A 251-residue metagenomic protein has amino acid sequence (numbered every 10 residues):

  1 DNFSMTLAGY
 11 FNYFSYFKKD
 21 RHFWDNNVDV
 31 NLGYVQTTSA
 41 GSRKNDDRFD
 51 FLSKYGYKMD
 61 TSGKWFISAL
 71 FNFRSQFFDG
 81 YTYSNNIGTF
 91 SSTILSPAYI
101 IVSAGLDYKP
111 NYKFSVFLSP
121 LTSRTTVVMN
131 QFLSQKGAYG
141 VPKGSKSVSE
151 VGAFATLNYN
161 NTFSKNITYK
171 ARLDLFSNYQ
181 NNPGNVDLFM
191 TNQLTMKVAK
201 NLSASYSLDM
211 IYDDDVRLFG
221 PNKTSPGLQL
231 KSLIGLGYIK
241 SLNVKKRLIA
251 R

Functional and structural regions predicted by a protein language model:
D1, V35-S42, N86-S92, Y139-S145 (+2 more regions): Extracellular loop and loop/strand-boundary signature of outer-membrane beta-barrel proteins
F3-G9, N45-F49, S96-I100, S147-A153 (+2 more regions): Residues that define the transmembrane beta-barrel architecture of outer-membrane proteins
G9-F17, F51-Y57, F73, V102-P110 (+5 more regions): Residues on the lipid-exposed face of transmembrane beta-strands in outer-membrane beta-barrel proteins
K19-R21, V30-Q36, F71-D79, P120-T126 (+3 more regions): Transmembrane beta-strands of outer-membrane beta-barrel pores
R21-W24, S62-I67, K113-V116, N166-Y169 (+2 more regions): Repeated loop/turn-to-beta-strand initiation elements of outer-membrane beta-barrel proteins
W24-V28, W65-F71, I100-V102, V116-L118 (+5 more regions): Transmembrane beta-strands of outer-membrane beta-barrel proteins
R43-G152: Outer-membrane pore/translocation modules
L228-R251: Outer-membrane beta-barrel "beta-signal"
